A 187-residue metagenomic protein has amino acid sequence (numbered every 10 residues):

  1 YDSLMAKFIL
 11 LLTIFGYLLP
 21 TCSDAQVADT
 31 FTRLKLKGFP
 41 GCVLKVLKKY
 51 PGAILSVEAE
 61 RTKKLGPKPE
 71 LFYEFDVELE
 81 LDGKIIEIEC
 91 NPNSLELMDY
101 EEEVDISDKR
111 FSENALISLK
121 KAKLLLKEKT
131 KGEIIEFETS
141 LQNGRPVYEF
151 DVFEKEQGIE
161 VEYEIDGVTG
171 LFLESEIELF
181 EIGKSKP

Functional and structural regions predicted by a protein language model:
Y1, L18-T21: Intrinsically disordered, low-complexity segments
D2-F8: Positively charged n-region of N-terminal signal peptides that target proteins for export
F8-L18: Sec-dependent N-terminal signal peptides
C22-P187: Long, terminal "pre-/pro-" and other extracytoplasmic accessory regions that lie outside the mature folded/catalytic
